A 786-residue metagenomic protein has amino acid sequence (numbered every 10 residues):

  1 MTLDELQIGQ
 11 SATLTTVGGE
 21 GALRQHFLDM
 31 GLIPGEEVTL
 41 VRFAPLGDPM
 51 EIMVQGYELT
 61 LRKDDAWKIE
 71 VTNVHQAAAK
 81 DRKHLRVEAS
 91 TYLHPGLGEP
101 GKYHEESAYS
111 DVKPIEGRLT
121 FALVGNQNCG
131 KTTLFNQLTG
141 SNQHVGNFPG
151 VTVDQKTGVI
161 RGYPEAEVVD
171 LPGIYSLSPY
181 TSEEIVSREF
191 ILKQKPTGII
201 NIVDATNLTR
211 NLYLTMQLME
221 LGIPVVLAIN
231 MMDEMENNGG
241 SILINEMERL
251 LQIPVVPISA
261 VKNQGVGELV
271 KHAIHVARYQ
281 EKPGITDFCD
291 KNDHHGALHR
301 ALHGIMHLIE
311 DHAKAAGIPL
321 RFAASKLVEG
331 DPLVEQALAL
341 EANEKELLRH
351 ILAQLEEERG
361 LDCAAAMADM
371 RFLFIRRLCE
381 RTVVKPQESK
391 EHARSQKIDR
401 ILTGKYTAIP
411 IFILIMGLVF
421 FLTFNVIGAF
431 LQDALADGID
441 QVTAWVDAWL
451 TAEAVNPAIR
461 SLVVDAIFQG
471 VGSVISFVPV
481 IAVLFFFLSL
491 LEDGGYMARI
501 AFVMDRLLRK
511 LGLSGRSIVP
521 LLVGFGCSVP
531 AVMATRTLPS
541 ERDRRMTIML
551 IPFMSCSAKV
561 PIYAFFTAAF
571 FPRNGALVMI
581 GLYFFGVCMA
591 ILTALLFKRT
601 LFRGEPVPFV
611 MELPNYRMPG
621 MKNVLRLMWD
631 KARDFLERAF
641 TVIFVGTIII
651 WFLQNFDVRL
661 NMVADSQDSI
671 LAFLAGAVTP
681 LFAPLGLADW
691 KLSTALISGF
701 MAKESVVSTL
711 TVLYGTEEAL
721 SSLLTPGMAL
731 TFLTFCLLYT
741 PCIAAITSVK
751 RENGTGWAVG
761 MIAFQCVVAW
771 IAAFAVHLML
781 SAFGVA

Functional and structural regions predicted by a protein language model:
H94-S176: Conserved G1/Walker A P-loop phosphate-binding module
I160-Y163, V186-V255, I562: Conserved C-terminal guanine-recognition region of P-loop GTPase G domains, centered on the G4
V226, E236-Q387: Alpha-helical transmembrane helix bundles of large polytopic membrane transport and channel proteins
E358, A365-A366, K385, V426-I467 (+4 more regions): Extended, low-charge hydrophobic alpha-helical regions
L402-F502: Core alpha-helical transmembrane segments of integral membrane proteins
I411-L422, L484-S489, T567-A569, L582-L596 (+3 more regions): Hydrophobic core segments of alpha-helical transmembrane domains in multi-pass membrane transport and ion-translocation
D437, Q441-W445, A498-S528, R603-L627 (+1 more regions): Juxtamembrane inter-helical linkers in multi-pass membrane proteins
F553, S557-I580, A744-G754, A775-A786: Transmembrane helix-loop junctions at the membrane interface of multipass transporters and ion channels
